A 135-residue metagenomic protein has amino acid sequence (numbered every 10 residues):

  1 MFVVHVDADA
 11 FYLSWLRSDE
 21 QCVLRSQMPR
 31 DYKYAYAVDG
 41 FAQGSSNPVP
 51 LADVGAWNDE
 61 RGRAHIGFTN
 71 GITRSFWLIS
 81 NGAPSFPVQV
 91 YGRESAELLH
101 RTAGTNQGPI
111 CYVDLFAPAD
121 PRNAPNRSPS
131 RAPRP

Functional and structural regions predicted by a protein language model:
V3-T69, I79-N81: Short alpha-helix boundary/capping and kink motifs at helix termini
G62-P135: Basic- and aromatic-enriched surface patches that contact anionic nucleotides/nucleic acids
